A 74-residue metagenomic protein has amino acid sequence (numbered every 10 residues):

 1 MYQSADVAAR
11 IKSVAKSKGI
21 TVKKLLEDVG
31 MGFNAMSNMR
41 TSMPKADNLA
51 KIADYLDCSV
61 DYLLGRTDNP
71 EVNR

Functional and structural regions predicted by a protein language model:
M1-T21: A short, Lys/Arg-rich alpha-helix, primarily the initiator
M1-Y2, S13, N38, L64-R74: Short, charged recognition helix plus adjacent turn of helix-turn-helix-like nucleic-acid-binding domains
A15, L26, A53: The alpha-helix within a helix-turn-helix
K24, A35, Y62: Residues in the helix-turn-helix
G30-P44: Recognition helix of helix-turn-helix/homeodomain-like DNA-binding domains that insert into the DNA major groove
T41-D54: Short, basic-rich loop-to-helix N-cap that marks the start of a DNA-contacting helix
